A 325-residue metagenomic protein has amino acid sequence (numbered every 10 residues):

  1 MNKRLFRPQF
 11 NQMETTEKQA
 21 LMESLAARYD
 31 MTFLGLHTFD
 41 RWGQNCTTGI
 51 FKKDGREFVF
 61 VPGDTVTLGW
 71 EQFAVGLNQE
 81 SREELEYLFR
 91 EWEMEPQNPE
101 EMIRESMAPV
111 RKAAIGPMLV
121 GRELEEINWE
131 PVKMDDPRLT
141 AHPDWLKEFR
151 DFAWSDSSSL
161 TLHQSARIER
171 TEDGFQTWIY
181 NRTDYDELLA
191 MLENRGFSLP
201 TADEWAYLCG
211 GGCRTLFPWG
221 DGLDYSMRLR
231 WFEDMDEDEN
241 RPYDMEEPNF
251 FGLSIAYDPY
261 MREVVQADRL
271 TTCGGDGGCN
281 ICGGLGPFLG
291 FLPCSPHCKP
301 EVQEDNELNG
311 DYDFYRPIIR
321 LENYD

Functional and structural regions predicted by a protein language model:
M1-S198, N306-D325: Extended beta-strand/loop cores of jelly-roll/beta-sandwich
K3-N11, K18, A256-D325: Surface-exposed recognition segments
Q72-G76, E83, K133-D135, R214 (+3 more regions): Surface-exposed beta-strand edges and their flanking turn/coil or helix-capping segments
E84-L88, P143-E148, L223-S226, P287-F291 (+1 more regions): Glycine-rich loops and low-complexity Gly/Arg-rich segments that provide flexible linkers or classic glycine-based
R167-G284: Functional-site microenvironments in short loops/helix caps that host divalent-cation chemistry
